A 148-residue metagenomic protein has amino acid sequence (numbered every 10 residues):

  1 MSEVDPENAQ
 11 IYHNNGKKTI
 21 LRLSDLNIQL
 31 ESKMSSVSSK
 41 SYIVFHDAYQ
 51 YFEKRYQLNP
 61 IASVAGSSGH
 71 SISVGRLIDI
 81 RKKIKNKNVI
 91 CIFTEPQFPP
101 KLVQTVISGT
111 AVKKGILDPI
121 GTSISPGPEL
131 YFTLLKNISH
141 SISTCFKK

Functional and structural regions predicted by a protein language model:
M1-K148: Extracytoplasmic metal-acquisition and chelation regions
